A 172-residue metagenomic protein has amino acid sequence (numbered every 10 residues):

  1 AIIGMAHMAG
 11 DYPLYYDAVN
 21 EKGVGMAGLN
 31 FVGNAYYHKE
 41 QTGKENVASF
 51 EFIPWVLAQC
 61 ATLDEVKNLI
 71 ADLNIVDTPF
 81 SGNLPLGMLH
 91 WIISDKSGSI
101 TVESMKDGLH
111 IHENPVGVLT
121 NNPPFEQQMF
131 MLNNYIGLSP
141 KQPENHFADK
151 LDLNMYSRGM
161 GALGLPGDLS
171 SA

Functional and structural regions predicted by a protein language model:
A1, L86, K96, T120-A172: C-terminus-biased signal that marks the final domain/tail of proteins
A1-K44, D72, D77: A contiguous strand-loop segment
M8-D11, A48-S49, P85: Short, glycine/acidic-rich beta->alpha junctions
Y15-D17, K22-V24, I53, L89-W91 (+1 more regions): Generic beta-strand structural signal
N34-A61, S99, M131-L138: Repeat-unit-sized solenoid/scaffold elements
K44-L73, G159-A172: Alpha/propeptide regions of enzymes that mature by internal proteolysis
N68-V76, F80-L84: Short glycine-rich, low-complexity/disordered patches
P79-N134: Loop-centered beta-sheet repeat module
